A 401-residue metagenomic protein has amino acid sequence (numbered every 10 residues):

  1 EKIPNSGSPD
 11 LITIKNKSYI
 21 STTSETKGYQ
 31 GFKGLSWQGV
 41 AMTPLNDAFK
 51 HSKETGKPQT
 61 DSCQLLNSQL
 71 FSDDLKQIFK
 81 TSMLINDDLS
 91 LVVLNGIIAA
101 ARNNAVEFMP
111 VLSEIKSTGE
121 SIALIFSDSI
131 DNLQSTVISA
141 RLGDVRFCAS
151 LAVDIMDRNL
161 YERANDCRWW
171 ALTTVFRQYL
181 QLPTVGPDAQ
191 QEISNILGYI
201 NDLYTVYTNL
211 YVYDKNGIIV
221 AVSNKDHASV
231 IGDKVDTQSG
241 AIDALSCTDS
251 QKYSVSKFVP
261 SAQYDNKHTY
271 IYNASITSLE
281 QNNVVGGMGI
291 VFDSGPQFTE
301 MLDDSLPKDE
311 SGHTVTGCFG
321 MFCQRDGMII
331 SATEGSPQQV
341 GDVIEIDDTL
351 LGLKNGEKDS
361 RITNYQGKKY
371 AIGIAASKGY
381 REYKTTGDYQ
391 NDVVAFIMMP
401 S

Functional and structural regions predicted by a protein language model:
E1, N5-Y19, N201-M301, T363-Q366: Extracytoplasmic/periplasmic ligand-binding sensor regions of membrane-associated signaling proteins
E1, Y19-F49, P187-Q190, V222-S223 (+3 more regions): Conserved beta-strands of PAS-like sensory domains
E1-D10, T22, L45-Q69, Q191-Y204 (+2 more regions): Solvent-exposed, extracytoplasmic
S21-T23, Y179-L180, I218-N224, C323 (+2 more regions): Amphipathic coiled-coil signal-relay and dimerization helices
K27, H227-A228, S336-Q338, K378: Short, surface-exposed beta-strand-loop junctions and turns on beta-sheet-rich folds
K33, A41-L112, G295-E300, G387-S401: Sensory coupling linkers of modular signal transduction proteins
N95-S250, L302-D309: Extracytoplasmic/periplasmic sensory segments of membrane signal-transduction proteins
K354-E357, K368, G379-E382: Extracytoplasmic/luminal low-complexity segments enriched in Pro/Gly and acidic/polar residues that act as flexible
